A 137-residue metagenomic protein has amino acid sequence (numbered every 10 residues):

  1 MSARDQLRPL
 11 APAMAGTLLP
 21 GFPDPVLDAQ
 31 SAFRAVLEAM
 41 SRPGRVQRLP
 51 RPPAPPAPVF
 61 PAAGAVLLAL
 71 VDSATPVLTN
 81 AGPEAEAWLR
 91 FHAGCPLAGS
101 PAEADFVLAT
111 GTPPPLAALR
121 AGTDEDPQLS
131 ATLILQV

Functional and structural regions predicted by a protein language model:
S2-P76, N80-G82, F91-A93: N-terminal, charge-rich interaction modules
A74-P76, G82-V137: Internal, well-folded beta-alpha domain core
